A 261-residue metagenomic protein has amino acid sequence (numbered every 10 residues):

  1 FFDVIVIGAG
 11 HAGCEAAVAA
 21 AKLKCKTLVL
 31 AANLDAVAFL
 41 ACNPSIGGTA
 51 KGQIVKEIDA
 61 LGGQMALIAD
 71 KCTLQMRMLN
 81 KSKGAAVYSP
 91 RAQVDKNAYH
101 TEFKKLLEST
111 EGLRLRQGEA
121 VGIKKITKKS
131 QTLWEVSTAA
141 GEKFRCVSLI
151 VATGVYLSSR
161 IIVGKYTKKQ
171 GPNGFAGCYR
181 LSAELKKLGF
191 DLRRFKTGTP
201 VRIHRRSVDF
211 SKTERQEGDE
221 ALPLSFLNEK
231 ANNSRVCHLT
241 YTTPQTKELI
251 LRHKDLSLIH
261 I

Functional and structural regions predicted by a protein language model:
F1-A12: Beta1/beta-strand and adjacent pyrophosphate-binding region of the FAD-binding site in flavoprotein oxidoreductases
F2, K24, C146-V147: Short, well-ordered alpha-helix to beta-strand connector turns
I7, V151-A152: Redox-cofactor binding/interface segments in oxidoreductases and associated redox assembly factors
V18-G122, A152-K169, A176-L181, L188-I250: Conserved N-terminal/central alpha/beta ligand/cofactor-binding core
Q131-E135: Short, hydrophobic/aromatic-rich segments at coil-to-beta transitions
A139-S148: Core beta-strand elements of the Rossmann-like FAD/NAD(P) dinucleotide-binding domain in flavoenzyme oxidoreductases
I259-I261: Conserved small/polar residues in nucleotide/adenosyl-binding loops
